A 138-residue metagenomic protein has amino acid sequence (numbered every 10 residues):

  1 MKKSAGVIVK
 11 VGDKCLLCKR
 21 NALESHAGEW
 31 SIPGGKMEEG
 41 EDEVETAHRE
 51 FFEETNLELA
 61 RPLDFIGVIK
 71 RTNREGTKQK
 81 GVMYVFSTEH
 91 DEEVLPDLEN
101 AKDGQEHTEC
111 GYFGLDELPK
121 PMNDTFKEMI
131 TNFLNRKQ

Functional and structural regions predicted by a protein language model:
M1-L16, K36: Conserved N-terminal beta-strand and adjoining loop/helix that marks the start of the Nudix/MutT-like hydrolase domain
K2, K10, E24-S25, G76-Q79 (+1 more regions): A generic fold-level signal
K2-S4, A27, I66: Short coil/loop residues immediately preceding or within conserved phosphate-binding loops of NTP-utilizing enzyme
D13, N21-A22, I69, H90: Short, flexible active-site-adjacent loop segments at beta-strand->alpha-helix junctions, enriched in small/polar
K14-E53: Conserved Nudix-box catalytic region and its N-terminal flanking loop in Nudix hydrolases and closely related
C15, P62-L63: Predominantly a core beta-strand signature of beta-propeller blades across repeat-based propeller domains
M37-R61, V68-F126: Unchanged
M122-Q138: Charged phosphate-binding loop/patch that engages nucleotide di/tri-phosphates or the phosphate backbone of nucleic
